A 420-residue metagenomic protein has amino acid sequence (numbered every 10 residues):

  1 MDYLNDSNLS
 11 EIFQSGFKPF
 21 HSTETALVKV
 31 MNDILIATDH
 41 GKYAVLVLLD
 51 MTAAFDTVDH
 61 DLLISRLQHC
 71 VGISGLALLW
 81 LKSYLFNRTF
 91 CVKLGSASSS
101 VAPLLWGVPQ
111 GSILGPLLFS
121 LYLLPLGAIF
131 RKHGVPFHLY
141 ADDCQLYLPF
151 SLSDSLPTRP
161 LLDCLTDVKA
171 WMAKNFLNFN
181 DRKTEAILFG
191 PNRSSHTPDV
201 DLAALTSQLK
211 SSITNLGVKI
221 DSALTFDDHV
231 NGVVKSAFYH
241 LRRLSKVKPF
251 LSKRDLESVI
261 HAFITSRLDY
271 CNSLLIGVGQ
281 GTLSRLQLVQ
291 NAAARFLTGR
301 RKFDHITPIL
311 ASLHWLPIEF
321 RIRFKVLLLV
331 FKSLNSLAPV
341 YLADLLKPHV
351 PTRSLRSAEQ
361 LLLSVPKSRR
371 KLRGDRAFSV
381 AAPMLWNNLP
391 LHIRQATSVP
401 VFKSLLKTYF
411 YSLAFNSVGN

Functional and structural regions predicted by a protein language model:
M1-N420: Hydrophobic/basic alpha-helical segments
